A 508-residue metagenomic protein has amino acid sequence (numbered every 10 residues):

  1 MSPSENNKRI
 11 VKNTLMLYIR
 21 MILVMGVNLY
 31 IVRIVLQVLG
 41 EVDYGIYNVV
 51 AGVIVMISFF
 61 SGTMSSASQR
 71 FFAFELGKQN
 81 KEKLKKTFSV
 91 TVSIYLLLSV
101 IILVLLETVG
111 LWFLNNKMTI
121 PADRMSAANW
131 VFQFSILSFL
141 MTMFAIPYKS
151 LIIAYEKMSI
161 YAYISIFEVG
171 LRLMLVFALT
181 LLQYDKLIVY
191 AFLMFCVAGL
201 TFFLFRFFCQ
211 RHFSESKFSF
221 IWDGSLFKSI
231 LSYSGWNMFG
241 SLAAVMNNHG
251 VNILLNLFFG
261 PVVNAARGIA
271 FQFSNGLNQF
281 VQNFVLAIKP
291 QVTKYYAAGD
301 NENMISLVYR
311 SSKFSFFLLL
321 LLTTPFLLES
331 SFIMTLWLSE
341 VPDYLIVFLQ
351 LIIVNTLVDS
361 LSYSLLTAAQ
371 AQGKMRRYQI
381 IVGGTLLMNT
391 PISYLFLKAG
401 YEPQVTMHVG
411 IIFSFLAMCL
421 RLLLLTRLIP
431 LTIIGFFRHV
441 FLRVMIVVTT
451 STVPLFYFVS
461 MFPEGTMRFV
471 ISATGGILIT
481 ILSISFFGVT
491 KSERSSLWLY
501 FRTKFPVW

Functional and structural regions predicted by a protein language model:
M1-I10, L187-L193, F205-N248, A287 (+4 more regions): Interhelical loop/hinge segments that connect adjacent transmembrane helices in multipass membrane
M1-N28, E82-V90, S126-A128, F220-S241 (+2 more regions): N-terminal membrane topogenesis motif
S2, T426-F437, V453-W508: Membrane-proximal transmembrane or re-entrant/amphipathic helices at the cytosolic face
K12-L29, L193-F205, C209, G224-K294 (+3 more regions): Transmembrane helical elements of multi-pass membrane transporters/channels
V35-M56, T87, L187-F192, L226-S234 (+4 more regions): Interfacial/gating helices of multi-pass transporter permease domains
L36-V38, V42-D43, S159, G170-F203 (+6 more regions): Membrane-interface helix-loop junctions in multi-pass transport and translocation proteins
G62-K78, A154, F213-S214, A270 (+3 more regions): Helix-loop junctions and terminal segments of transmembrane helices in multi-pass membrane transport/translocation
L140-S165, F177, I188, I353-G384 (+1 more regions): Membrane-interface junctions at transmembrane-helix termini in multi-pass inner-membrane proteins
